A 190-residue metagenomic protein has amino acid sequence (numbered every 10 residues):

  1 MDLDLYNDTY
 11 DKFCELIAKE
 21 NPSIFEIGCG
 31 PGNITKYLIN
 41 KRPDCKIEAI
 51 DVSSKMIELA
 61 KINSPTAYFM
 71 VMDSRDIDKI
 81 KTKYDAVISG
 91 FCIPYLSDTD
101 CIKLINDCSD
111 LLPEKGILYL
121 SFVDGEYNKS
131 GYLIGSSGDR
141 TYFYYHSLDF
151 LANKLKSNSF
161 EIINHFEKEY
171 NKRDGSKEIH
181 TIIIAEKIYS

Functional and structural regions predicted by a protein language model:
L3-N21: Conserved alpha-helix/loop element of class I SAM-dependent methyltransferases that forms part of the SAM/SAH-binding
F25-D76: Class I SAM-dependent methyltransferase SAM/SAH-binding core
I88: A conserved beta-strand element that flanks and buttresses the S-adenosyl-L-methionine
I102-E114: A short glycine-rich, Lys/Arg-flanked "PGG" loop and its adjoining helix->strand segment in the class I
K115-F122: Conserved beta-strand signature within the Rossmann-like core of class I S-adenosyl-L-methionine
V123-Y142: Short, glycine-/aromatic-enriched active-site segment of Class I SAM-dependent methyltransferases
F143-S159: Short alpha-helix
N171-S190: Core SAM-dependent methyltransferase catalytic element
